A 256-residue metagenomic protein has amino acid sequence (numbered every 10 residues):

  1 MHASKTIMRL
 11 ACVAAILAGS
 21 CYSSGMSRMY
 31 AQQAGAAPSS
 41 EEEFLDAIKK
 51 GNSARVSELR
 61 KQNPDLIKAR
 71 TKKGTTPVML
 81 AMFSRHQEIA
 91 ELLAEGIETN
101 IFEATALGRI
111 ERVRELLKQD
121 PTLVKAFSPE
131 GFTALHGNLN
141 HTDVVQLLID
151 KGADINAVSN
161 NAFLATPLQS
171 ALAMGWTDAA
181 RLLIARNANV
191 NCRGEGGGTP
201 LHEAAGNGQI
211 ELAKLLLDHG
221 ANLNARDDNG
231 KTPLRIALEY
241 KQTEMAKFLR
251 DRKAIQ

Functional and structural regions predicted by a protein language model:
H2-C12: Bacterial N-terminal signal peptides that target proteins for export
A11-C21: Bacterial N-terminal signal peptides
S27-E43, A90-A106, E115, Q119 (+3 more regions): Ankyrin-repeat-protein effector appendages
A34-A69, G108-F127: N-terminal segments that cap or nucleate solenoid repeat domains
A37-D46, R70-T76, E98-E103, A126-L139 (+3 more regions): Ankyrin-repeat boundary/"N-cap" motif
D46-G51, L80-H86, E103-R109, G137-T142 (+3 more regions): Ankyrin repeat A-helix N-terminal signature
R55, E88-I89, R112, D143-V144 (+3 more regions): Conserved ankyrin/ankyrin-like repeat signature
R60-D65, E91-I97, L117-T122, L147-D154 (+3 more regions): Ankyrin repeat domain, specifically the short helix-to-loop turn at the C-terminus of the second helix of each repeat
